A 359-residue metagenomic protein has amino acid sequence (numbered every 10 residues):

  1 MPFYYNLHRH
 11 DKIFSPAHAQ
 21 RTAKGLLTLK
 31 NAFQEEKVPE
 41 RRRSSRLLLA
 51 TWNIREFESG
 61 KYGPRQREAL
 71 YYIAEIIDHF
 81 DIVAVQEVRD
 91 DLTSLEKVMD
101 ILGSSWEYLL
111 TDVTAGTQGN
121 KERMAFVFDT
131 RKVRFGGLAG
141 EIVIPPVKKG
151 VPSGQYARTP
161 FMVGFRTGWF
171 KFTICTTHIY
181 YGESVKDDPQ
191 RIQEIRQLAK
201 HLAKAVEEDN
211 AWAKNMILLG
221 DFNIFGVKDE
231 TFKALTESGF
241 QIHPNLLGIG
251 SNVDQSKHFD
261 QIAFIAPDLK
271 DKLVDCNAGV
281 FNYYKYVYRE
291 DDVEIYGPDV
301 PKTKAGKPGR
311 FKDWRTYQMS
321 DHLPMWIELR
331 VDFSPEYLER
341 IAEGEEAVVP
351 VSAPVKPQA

Functional and structural regions predicted by a protein language model:
M1-E36, L92, K204-N215, I224-A359: Metal-dependent phosphoester-hydrolase catalytic domains
R21, G25, I82-A84, R89 (+1 more regions): Structured beta-strand-rich core segments of catalytic domains in phosphoester-bond hydrolases
R41-S45, I76-D78, I101-G103, T117-K121 (+6 more regions): Extracellular/periplasmic catalytic domains that process cell-envelope and extracellular macromolecules
R46-S59, G137-E141, K171-S184: Active-site-proximal beta-strand elements of phosphoester/diester hydrolases
L49-I54, I73-E96, V127, V163 (+3 more regions): Active-site beta-strand/loop signature of hydrolases that rely on acidic residues for catalysis
I54-R67, K148-G150, E183-Q190: Acidic/histidine-rich helix-loop elements that form or flank divalent-metal/phosphate-binding sites at the catalytic
G60-R67, V88-L102, N120, K228-T236: Metal-dependent catalytic neighborhoods of phosphoester/phosphodiester hydrolases
T167-K200, F333: Metal-dependent phosphoester/phosphodiester hydrolase catalytic core
